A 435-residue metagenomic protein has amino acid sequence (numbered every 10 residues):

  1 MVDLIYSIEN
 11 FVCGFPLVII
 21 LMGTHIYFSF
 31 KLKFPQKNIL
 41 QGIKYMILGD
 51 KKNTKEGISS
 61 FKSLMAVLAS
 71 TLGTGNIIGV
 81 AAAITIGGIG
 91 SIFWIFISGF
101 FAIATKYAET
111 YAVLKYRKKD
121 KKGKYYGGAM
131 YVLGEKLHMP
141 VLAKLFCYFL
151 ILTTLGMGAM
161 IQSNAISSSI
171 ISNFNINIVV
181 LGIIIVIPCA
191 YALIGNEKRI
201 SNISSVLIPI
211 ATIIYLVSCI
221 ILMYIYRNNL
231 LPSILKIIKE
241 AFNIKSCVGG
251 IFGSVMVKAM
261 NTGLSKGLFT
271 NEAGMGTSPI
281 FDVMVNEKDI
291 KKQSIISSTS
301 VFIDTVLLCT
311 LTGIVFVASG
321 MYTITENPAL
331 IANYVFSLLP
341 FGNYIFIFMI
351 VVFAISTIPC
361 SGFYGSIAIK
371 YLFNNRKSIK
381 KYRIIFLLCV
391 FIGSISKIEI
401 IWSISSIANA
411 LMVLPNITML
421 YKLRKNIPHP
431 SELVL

Functional and structural regions predicted by a protein language model:
M1-T74, I84-S91, A102, F391 (+1 more regions): N-terminal alpha-helical transmembrane segments of multi-pass membrane transport and channel/translocase proteins
V18-G23, F96, L142-I151, S172-E197 (+3 more regions): Transmembrane alpha-helical segments of multi-pass small-molecule transport proteins
I20-Y27, K31-K44, N164-I170, I176-I238 (+3 more regions): Membrane-interface loop-to-helix entry segments
K31-Q36, G75-V80, L155-S167, C189-I203 (+4 more regions): Transmembrane helix-loop junctions in multi-pass membrane proteins
F34-I58, A82, G88, A104-L137 (+3 more regions): Flexible loop linkers connecting adjacent transmembrane helices in multi-pass alpha-helical membrane transporters
N53-G57, I89-I97, G134-E135, M139-F146 (+3 more regions): Membrane-interface alpha-helices at helix entry/exit sites of multi-pass transporters
N53-I86, A112-M130, G134, I151 (+1 more regions): Alpha-helical membrane segments and immediately flanking helix-loop junctions that form or couple to the substrate/ion
Y107-Y116, I220-K236, I244, V248-I251 (+2 more regions): Extracellular/periplasmic helix-exit of transmembrane alpha-helices
